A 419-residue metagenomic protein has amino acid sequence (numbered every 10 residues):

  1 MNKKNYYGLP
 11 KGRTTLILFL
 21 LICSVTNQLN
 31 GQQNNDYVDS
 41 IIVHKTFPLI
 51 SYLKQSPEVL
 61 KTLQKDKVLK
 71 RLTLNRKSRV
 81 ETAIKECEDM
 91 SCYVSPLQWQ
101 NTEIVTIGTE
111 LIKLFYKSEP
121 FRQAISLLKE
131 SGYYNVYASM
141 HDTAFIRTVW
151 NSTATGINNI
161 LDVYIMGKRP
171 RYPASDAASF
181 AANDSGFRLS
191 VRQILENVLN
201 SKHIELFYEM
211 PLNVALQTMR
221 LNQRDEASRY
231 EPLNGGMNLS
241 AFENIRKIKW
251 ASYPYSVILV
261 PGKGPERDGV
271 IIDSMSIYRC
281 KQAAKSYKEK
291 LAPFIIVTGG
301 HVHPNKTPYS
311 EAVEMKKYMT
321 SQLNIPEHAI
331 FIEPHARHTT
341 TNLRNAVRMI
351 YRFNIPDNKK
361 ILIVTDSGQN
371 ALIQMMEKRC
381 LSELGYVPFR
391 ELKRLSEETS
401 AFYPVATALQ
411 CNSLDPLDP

Functional and structural regions predicted by a protein language model:
M1-Q33: Bacterial Sec-dependent N-terminal signal peptides
Q32-P419: A structural signal for short, hydrophobic/glycine-enriched beta-strand patches
